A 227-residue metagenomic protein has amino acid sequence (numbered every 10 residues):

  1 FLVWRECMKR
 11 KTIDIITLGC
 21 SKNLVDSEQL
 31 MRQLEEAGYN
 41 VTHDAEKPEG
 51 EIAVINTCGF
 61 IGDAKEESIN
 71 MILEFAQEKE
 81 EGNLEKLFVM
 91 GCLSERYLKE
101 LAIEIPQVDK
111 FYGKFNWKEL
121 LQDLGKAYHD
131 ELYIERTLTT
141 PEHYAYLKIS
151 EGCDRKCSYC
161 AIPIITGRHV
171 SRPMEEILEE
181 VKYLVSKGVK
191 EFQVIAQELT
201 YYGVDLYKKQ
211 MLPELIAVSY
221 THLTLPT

Functional and structural regions predicted by a protein language model:
F1-C7: Short, Lys/Arg-enriched N-terminal segments with co-localized hydrophobic residues within the first ~10-30 amino acids
M8-Y202, M211, A217: Proteins enriched for Cys/Gly/acidic motifs involved in redox and nucleic-acid/cofactor modification
D205: Active-site core of PLP-dependent enzymes with the aminotransferase class I/II
T221-T227: Conserved small/polar residues in nucleotide/adenosyl-binding loops
